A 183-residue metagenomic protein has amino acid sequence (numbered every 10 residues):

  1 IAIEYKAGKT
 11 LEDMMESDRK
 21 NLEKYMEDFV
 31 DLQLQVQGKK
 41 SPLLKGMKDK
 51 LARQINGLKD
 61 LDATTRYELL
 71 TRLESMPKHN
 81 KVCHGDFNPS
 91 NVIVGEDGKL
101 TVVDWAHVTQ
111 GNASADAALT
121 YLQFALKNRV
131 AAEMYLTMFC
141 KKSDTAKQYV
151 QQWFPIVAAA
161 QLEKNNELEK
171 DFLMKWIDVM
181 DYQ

Functional and structural regions predicted by a protein language model:
I1-E4, V82, D97, T120-Y121: Short intrinsically disordered, low-complexity coil segments enriched in acidic
I1-G46, K50, N56-D60, P77: ATP-binding pocket architecture of kinase catalytic cores
E4-Y5, V94, K164: Conserved hydrophobic "DFG−1" position in protein kinase catalytic cores
A7, E16, S41, N56-K59 (+5 more regions): A generic structural signal for secondary-structure junctions that act as hinges or helix/strand caps at the edges
M26-F29, Q33-Q37, F87-S90, W105 (+1 more regions): Generic structural signal for small/hydrophobic residues in well-ordered secondary structure, especially within
K59-L70: Eukaryote-skewed repeat-based solenoidal scaffolds used as protein-protein interaction platforms, primarily
L70-A115: Active-site acidic catalytic loop and adjacent metal/ATP-binding pocket of ATP-dependent phosphoryl transfer enzymes
L119-Q183: Helix-rich C-terminal or lid/interface subdomains of diverse kinases
